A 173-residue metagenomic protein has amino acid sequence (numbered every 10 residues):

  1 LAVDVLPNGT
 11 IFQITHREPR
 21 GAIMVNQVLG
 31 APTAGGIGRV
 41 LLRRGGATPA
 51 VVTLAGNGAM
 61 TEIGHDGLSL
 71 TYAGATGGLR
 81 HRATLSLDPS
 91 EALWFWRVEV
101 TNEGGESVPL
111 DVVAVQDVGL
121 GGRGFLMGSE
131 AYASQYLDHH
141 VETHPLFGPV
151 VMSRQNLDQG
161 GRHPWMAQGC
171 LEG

Functional and structural regions predicted by a protein language model:
L1-G173: Anionic coordination/interaction segments
